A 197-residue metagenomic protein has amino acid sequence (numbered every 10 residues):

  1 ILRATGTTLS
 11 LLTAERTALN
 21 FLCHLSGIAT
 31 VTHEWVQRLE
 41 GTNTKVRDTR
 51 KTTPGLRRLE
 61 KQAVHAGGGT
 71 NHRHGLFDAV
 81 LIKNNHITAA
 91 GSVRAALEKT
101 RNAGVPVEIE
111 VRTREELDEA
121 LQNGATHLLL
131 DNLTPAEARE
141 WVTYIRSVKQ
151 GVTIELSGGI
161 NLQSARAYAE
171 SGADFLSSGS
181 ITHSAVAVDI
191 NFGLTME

Functional and structural regions predicted by a protein language model:
I1-N123, H127, L133-Y144, V152-E155 (+2 more regions): Acidic/glycine-rich phosphate/pyrophosphate-binding loops and surrounding catalytic core that coordinate Mg2+
L162: Cys/His-rich Zn2+-binding cysteine-cluster or related metal-binding knuckle/ribbon modules and their
N191-E197: Active-site loop ensemble at the mouth of alpha/beta enzyme cores that anchors a bound cofactor
